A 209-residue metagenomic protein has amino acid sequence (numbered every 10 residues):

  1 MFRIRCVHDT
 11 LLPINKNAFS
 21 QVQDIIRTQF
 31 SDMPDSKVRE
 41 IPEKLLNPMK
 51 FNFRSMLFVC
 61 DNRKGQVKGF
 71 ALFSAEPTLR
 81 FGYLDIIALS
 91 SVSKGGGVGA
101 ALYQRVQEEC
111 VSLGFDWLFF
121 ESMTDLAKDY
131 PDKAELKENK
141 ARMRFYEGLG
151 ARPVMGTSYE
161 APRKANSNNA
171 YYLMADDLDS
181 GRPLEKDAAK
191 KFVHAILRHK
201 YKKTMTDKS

Functional and structural regions predicted by a protein language model:
M1-S20: Conserved N-terminal entry element of GNAT/NAT acetyltransferase domains
F19-Q23, R27-S91: A conserved beta-strand-loop-helix scaffold within acyl/acetyltransferase catalytic domains
S55, N168-L173: Short hydrophobic/aromatic beta-strand or adjacent loop that forms the aromatic wall/cage of a ligand/substrate-binding
L89, G95-S112, W117: Conserved acetyl-CoA-binding loop-helix of GNAT-fold acetyltransferases
C110-K137: Conserved GNAT acetyl-CoA-binding A-motif
E121, D132-A165: Conserved catalytic-core motifs of GNAT/GCN5-like acyltransferases
K190-S209: Short, cationic low-complexity segments
